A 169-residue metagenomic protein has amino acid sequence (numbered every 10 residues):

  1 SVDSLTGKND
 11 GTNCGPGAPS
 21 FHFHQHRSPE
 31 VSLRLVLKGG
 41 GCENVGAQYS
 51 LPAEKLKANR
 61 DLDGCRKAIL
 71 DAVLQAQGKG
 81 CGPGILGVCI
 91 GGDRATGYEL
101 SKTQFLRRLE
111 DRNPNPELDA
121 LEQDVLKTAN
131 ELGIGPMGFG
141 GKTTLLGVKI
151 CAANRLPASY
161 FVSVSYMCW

Functional and structural regions predicted by a protein language model:
S1-V88, D93-W169: Non-transmembrane, aqueous-exposed alpha-helical and coiled segments at domain scale
